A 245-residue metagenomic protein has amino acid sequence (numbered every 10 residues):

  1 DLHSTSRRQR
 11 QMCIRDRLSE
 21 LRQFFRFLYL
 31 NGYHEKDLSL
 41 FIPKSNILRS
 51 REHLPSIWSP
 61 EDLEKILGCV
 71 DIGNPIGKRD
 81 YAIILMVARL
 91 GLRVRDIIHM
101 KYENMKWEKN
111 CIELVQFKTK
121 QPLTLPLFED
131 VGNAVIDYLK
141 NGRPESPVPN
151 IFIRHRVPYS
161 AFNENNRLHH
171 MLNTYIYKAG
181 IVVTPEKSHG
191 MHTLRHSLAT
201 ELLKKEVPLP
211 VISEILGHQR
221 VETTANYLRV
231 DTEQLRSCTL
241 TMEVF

Functional and structural regions predicted by a protein language model:
D1-R10, I14: Single conserved hydrophobic/aromatic residue that forms the stacking wall/gate of nucleotide- or nucleobase-binding
Q11-F41, L92-R95, T174-Y175: N-terminal DNA-binding recognition helix of tyrosine site-specific recombinases/integrases
H34-K65, R154-S160: Flexible interdomain linker/hinge and immediately adjacent N-terminus of the catalytic tyrosine-recombinase domain
K65-V94, K118: Basic, Lys/Arg- and aromatic-enriched nucleic-acid-binding interface segment
D71, L125, H170-E214: Short, basic (Lys/Arg/His-rich) helix/loop patches that form interaction surfaces in the mid-to-C-terminal regions
L90, V94-R95, H99-I136: Conserved tyrosine-mediated DNA breakage-rejoining catalytic core shared by Y-recombinases
Q116, L216, V221-T241: Catalytic-site neighborhood detector that most strongly recognizes the C-terminal catalytic loop/helix of tyrosine
T119-I136, P149-N173: C-terminal catalytic core of Y-nucleophile DNA break-rejoin enzymes
